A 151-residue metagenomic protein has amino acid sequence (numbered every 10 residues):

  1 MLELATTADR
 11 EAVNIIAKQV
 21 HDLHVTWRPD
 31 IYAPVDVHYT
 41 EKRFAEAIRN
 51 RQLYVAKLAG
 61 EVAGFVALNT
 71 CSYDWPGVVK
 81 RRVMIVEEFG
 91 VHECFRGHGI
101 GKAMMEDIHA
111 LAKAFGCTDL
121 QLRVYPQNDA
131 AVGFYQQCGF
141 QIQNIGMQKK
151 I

Functional and structural regions predicted by a protein language model:
M1-I16: A short beta-loop-alpha structural element at the N-terminal edge of CoA-dependent acyl/N-acetyltransferase catalytic
H21-R43: Conserved GNAT-fold acetyl-CoA-binding loop/helix
K42-V55, I85: A short helix-loop-beta-strand connector motif used in the catalytic cores of GNAT acetyltransferases and, in some
V55, E61-T70, G90: Conserved beta-strand in the GNAT
F95, G99-D107: Conserved acetyl-CoA pyrophosphate-binding loop and the N-cap/start of the following alpha-helix in GNAT-like
K102, P126-N144: Conserved active-site alpha-helix within GNAT-family acetyltransferase domains
M105, A112-R123: Conserved GNAT acetyl-CoA-binding A-motif
D107, Q121-A131, Q148-I151: Conserved beta-strand-loop-alpha-helix junction that forms the acyl-donor binding cleft
